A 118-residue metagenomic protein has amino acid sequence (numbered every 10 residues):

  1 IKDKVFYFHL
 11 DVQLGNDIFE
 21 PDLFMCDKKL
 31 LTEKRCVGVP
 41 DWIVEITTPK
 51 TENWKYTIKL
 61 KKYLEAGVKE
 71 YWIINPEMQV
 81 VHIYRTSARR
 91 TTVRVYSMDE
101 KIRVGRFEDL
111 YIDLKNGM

Functional and structural regions predicted by a protein language model:
K2-A66, I73-M118: C-terminal interaction segment
